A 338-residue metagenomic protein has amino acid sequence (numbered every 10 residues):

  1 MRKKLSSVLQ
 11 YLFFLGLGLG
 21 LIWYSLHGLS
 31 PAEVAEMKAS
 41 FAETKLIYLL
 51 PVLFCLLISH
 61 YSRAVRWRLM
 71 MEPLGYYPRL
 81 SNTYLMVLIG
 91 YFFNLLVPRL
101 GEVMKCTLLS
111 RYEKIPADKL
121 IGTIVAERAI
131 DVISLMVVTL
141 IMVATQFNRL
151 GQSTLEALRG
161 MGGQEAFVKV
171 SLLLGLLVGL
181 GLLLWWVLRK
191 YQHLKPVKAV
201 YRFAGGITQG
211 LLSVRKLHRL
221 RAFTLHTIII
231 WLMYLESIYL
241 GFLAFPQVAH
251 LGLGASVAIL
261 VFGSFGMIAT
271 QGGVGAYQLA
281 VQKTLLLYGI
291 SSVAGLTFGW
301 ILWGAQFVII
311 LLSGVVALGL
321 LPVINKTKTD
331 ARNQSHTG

Functional and structural regions predicted by a protein language model:
M1-L88, T145, S153-S264, A305-G338: Predominantly cytoplasmic-facing regulatory/coupling regions of multi-pass membrane proteins
L74-R79, L109-L120, L286-V293, I324: Juxtamembrane helix-boundary/capping and inter-helix hinge elements in multi-pass membrane proteins
L80-L85, E102, I115-E127, S291-I301: Membrane-interface alpha-helices at helix entry/exit sites of multi-pass transporters
Y84-R111: Hydrophobic, aromatic-rich membrane-embedded alpha-helical segments
I89-P98, A258-Q278: Transmembrane alpha-helix interface/packing and boundary motifs in multi-pass membrane proteins, characterized by
F92-V97, I121-A144, I301-S313: Membrane-embedded alpha-helical segments of transport systems, primarily multispan ion/solute transporters
E102-R111, T270-L287: Re-entrant/interfacial helical elements at transmembrane boundaries that shape and gate the permeation pathway
T139-L150, Q282, L318: Juxtamembrane/transmembrane-helix interface segments of polytopic membrane transporters
